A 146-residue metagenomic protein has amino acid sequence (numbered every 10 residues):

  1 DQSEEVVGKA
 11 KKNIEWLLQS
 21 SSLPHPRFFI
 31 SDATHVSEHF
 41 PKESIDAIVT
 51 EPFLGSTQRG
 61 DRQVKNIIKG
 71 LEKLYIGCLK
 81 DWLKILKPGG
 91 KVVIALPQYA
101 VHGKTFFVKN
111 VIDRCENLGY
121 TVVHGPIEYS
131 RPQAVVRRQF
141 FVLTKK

Functional and structural regions predicted by a protein language model:
D1-K146: Class I S-adenosyl-L-methionine-dependent methyltransferase catalytic core
